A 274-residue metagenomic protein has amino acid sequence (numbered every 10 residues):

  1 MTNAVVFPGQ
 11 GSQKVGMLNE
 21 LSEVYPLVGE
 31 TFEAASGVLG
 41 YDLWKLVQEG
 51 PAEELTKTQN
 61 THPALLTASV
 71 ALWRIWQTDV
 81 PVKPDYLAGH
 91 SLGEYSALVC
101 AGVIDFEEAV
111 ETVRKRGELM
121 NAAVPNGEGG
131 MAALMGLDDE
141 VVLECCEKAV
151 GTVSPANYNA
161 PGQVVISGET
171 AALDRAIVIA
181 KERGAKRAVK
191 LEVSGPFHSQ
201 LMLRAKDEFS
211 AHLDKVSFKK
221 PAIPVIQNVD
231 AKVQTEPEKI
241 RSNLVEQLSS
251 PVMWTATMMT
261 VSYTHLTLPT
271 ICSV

Functional and structural regions predicted by a protein language model:
M1-V142, R187, L191, L266: FabD-like malonyl-/acyl-CoA
Q10-S12, G37-Y41, A101-P251: Alpha/beta catalytic cores of group-transfer enzymes, especially the acyltransferase/condensing modules of polyketide
W76, A180, V261: Hydrophobic pocket-lining residues that define ligand/cofactor binding sites across diverse proteins
P251-S262: A short, acidic, amphipathic alpha-helical segment used as a generic capping/interface helix at domain edges
Y263-V274: Single conserved hydrophobic/aromatic residue that forms the stacking wall/gate of nucleotide- or nucleobase-binding
